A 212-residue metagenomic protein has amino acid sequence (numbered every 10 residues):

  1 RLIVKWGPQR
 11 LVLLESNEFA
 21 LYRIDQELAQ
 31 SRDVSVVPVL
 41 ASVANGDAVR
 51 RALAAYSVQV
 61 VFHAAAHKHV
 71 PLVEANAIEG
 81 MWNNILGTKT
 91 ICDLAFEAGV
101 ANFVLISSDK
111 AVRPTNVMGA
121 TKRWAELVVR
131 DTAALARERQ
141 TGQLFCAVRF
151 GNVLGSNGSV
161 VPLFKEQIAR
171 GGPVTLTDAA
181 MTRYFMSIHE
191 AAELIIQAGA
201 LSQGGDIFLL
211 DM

Functional and structural regions predicted by a protein language model:
R1-Q59: N-terminal Rossmann/SDR dinucleotide-binding element
P8-Q9, A98-N102, T141-Q143: A short helix->loop->beta-strand "cap" motif at the edges of active sites that frequently abuts
V12, V60, A101-L105, C146: Conserved catalytic-site loops of classical short-chain dehydrogenases/reductases
S16, A44, N83, G155 (+1 more regions): Residue-level signal for the nucleotide or nucleotide-sugar donor/cofactor binding architecture
P38, G80, F103, F145-V148: Hydrophobic/aromatic anchor residues within beta-strands of the central parallel beta-sheet of Rossmann-like
V39-L40, W82, D178: Conserved residues in the N-terminal Rossmann fold of short-chain dehydrogenase/reductase
H63, H67-E126, D131: Conserved Rossmann-fold NAD(P)-dependent oxidoreductase catalytic core, especially the SDR/UDP-sugar
D93-F96, V117, R123-F208: NAD(P)-dependent short-chain dehydrogenase/reductase
